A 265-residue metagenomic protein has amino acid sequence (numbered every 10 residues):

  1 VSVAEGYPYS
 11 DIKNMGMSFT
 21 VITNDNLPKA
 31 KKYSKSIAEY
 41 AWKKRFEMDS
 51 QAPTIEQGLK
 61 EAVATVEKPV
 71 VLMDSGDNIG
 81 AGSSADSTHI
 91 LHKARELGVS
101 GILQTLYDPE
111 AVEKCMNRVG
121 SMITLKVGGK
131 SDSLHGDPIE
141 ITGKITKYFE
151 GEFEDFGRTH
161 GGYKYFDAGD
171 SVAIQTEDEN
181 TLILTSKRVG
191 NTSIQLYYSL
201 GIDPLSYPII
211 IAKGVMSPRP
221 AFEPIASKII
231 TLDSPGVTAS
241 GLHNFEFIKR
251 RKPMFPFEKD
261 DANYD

Functional and structural regions predicted by a protein language model:
V1-E179, I183-K187: Hard-cation-handling environments
F19, W42, F153-D265: Extended hydrophobic packing segments that form well-structured cores
